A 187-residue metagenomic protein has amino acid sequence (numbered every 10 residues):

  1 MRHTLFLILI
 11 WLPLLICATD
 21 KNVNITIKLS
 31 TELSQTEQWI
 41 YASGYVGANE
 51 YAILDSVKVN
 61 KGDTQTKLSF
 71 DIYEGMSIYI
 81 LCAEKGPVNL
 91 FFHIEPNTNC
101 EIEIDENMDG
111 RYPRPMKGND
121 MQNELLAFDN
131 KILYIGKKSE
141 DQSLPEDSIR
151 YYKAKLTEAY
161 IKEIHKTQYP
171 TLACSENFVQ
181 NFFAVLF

Functional and structural regions predicted by a protein language model:
M1-T26: Bacterial Sec-dependent N-terminal signal peptides
L15, N24, V59, A173-C174 (+1 more regions): A generic alpha-helix preference that emphasizes hydrophobic side chains
T19-T167: A non-transmembrane, solvent-exposed segment enriched in polar/low-complexity residues
Y169-F187: Amphipathic alpha-helical repeat scaffolds of TPR domains
